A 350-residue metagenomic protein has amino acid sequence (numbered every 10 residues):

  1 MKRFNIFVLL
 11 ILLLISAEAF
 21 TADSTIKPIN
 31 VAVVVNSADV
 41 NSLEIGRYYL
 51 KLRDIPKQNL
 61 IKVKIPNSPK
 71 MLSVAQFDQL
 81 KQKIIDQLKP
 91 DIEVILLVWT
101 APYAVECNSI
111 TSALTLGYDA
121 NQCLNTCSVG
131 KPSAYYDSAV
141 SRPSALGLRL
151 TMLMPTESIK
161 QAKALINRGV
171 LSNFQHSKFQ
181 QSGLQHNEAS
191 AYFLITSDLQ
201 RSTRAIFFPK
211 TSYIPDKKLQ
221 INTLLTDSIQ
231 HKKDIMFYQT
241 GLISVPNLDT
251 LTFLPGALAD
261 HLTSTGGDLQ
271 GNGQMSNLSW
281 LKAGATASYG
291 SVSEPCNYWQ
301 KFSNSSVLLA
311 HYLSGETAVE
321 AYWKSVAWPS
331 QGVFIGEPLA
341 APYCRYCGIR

Functional and structural regions predicted by a protein language model:
M1-F7: Bacterial N-terminal signal peptides that target proteins for export
F7-V8, P342: A broad, structure-centric signal for solvent-exposed, well-ordered loop/edge residues that line or flank functional
V8-L9, A19-F20: Cleavable N-terminal signal peptides
L14-A17: N-terminal signal peptide c-region/cleavage motif recognized by signal peptidases
A22-R350: Cysteine-dependent hydrolase recognition
